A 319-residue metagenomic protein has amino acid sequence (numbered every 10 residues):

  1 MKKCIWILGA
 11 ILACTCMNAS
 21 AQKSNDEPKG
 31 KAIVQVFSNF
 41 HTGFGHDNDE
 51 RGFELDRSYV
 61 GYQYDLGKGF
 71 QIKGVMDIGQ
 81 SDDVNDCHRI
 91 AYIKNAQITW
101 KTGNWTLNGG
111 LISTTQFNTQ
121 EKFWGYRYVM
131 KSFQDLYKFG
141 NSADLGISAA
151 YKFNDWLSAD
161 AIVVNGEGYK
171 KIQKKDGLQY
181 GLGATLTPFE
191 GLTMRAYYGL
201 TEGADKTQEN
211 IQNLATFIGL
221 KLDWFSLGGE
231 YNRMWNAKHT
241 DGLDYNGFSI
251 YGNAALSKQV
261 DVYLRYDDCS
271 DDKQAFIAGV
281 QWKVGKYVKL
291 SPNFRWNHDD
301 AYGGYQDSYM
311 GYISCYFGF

Functional and structural regions predicted by a protein language model:
M1-D26: Cleavable N-terminal export/targeting peptides
K23-G166, D176-L178, T185-L192: Outer membrane beta-barrel
E27, K175, L182-D271: Detector for outer-membrane/organellar transmembrane beta-barrel domains, recognizing the amphipathic beta-strand
S38-F44, R57-Y59, M76-D82, T102 (+8 more regions): Transmembrane beta-strands of outer-membrane beta-barrel pores
D47-E54, N85-I93, Y137-N141, K171-G177 (+4 more regions): Replace "Gram-negative outer membrane beta-barrel proteins" with "bacterial and organellar outer membrane beta-barrel
D56-V60, I93-A96, W105, A143-I147 (+5 more regions): Hydrophobic, lipid-facing positions within transmembrane beta-strands of outer-membrane proteins
K68-I72, N104-L107, D155-A159, E190-A196 (+4 more regions): Repeated loop/turn-to-beta-strand initiation elements of outer-membrane beta-barrel proteins
A184-L186, W282-V284, D307-F319: Outer-membrane beta-barrel "beta-signal"
